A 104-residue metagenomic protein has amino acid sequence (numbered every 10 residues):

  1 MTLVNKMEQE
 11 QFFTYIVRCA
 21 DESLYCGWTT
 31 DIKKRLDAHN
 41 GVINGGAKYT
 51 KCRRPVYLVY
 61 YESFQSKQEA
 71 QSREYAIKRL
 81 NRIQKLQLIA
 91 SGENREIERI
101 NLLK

Functional and structural regions predicted by a protein language model:
M1-G45, K51-Y61, Q71-Y75, G92-K104: GIY-YIG nuclease catalytic motif and its immediate N-terminal context
I32-K33, S66-E69, R82: Residues at or immediately preceding the N-termini of alpha-helices
Y75-I89: Short arginine-rich
